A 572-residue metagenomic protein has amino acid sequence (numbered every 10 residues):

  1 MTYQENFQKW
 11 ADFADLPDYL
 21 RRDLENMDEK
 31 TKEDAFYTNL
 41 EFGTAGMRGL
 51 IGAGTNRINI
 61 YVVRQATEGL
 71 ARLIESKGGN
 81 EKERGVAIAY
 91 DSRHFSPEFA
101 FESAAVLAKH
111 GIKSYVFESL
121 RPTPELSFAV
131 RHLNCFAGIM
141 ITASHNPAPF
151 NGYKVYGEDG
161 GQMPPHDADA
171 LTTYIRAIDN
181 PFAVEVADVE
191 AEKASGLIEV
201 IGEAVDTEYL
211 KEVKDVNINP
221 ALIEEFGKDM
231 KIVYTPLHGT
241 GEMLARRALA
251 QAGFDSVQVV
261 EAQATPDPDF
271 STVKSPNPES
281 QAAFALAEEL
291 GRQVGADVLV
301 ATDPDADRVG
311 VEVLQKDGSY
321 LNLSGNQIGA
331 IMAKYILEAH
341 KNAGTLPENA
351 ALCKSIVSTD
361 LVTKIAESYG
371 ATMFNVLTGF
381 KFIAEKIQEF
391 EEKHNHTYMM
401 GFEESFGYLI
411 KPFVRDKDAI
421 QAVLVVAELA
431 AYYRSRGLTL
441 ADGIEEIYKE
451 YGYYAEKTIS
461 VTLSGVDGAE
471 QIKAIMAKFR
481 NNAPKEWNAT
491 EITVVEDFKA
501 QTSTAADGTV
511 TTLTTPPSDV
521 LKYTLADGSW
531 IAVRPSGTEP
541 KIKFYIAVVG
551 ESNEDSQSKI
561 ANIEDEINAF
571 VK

Functional and structural regions predicted by a protein language model:
Y3-S103, K193, I198-D229, T514: An N-terminal, well-structured beta->alpha segment
T31-L40, N151-A285, E289: Gly/Ser/Thr-enriched, mixed-charge loops and adjacent short helices that form phosphate/oxyanion-binding elements
F36-N56, A143-N146, P236-A248, P304 (+3 more regions): Conserved phosphate/anionic-ligand binding catalytic regions in large, soluble enzymes, centered on
G85-D91, K231-Y234, M243, L409: Short glycine-rich or small-residue beta-strand-to-loop segments that form or flank ligand, phosphate, metal/Fe-S
A87-F150, Q251, D255-G310: N-terminal small/polar loop signature for handling phosphorylated ligands or for N-terminal nucleophile
F99-L107, F150-G157, D307-N326, V362: Short Gly/Thr/Asp-enriched flexible loops that form oxyanion-binding sites at enzyme active sites
Y156-A187, N326-N349, K354-I365, A419 (+1 more regions): Glycine-rich phosphate-binding loop plus the immediately following alpha-helix
R292, A296-V298, S319-L321, A339-R534 (+3 more regions): Phosphate-binding and adjacent anionic-ligand microenvironments
